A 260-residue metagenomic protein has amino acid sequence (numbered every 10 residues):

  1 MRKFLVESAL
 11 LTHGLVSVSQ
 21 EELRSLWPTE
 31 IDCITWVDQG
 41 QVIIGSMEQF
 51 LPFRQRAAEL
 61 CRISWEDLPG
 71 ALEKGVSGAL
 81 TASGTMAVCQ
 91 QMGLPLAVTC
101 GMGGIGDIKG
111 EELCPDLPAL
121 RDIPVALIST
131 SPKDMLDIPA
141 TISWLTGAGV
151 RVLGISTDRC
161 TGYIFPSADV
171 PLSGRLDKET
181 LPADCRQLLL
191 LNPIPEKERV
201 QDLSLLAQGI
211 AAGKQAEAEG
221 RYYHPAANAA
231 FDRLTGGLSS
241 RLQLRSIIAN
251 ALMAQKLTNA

Functional and structural regions predicted by a protein language model:
R2-F4, P28, V88-Q91, L96-A97 (+3 more regions): Solvent-exposed alpha-helices and their adjacent loops that cap or buttress functional pockets in soluble metabolic
F4, S8-H13, Q20-L72, A183-K197 (+1 more regions): Glycine-rich nucleotide/cofactor/substrate-binding loop typically near the N-terminus or early in the first domain
F4-V6, D32-V37, G78-T81, L96-G101 (+4 more regions): General beta-strand structural signal in soluble alpha/beta enzymes
Q49-P124: Divalent-metal (Mg2+/Mn2+/Ca2+)-assisted nucleotide/phosphate chemistry catalytic cores
T81, I108-L120, A126-T146, G174-E179: Active-site glycine-rich loop that binds ribose-phosphate moieties when present
D137-A168: Glycine-rich, Lys/Arg-enriched anion-binding loops that position phosphate/diphosphate groups for phosphoryl
G162-D184: Anionic-ligand binding region
P182-D184, L188-I248: A C-terminal functional module that forms or caps the active site or interfaces directly with catalytic machinery
